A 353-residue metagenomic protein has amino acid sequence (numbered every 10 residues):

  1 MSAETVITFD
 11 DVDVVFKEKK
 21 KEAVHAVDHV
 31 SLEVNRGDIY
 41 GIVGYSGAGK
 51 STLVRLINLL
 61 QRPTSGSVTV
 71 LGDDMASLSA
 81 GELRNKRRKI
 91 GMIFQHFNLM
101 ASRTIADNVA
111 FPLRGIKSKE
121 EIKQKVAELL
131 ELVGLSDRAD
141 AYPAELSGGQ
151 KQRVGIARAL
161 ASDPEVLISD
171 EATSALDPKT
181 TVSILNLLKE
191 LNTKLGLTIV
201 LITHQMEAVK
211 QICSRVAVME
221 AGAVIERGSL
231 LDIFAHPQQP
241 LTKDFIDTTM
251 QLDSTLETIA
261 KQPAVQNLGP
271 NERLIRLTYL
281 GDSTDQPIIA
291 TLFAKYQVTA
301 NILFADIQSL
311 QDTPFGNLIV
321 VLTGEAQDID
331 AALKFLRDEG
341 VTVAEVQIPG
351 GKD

Functional and structural regions predicted by a protein language model:
K20, M75-G91, G115, K119 (+1 more regions): ABC ATPase NBD coupling module
N58: Helix-to-loop junction immediately C-terminal to a conserved catalytic motif
G66-D74: Conserved ABC transporter NBD signature motif
D73-D74, K117-D137: Conserved ABC ATPase "signature" region
A106-R114, K123, A127, D140: Short helical segment in ABC ATPase nucleotide-binding domains corresponding to the A-loop/adjacent helical element
A141-A144, A161-S162, S169: Conserved signature/switch motifs of ABC ATPase nucleotide-binding domains
V209-Q211: A short, surface-exposed alpha-helical micro-motif characterized by mixed small hydrophobic and charged/polar residues
